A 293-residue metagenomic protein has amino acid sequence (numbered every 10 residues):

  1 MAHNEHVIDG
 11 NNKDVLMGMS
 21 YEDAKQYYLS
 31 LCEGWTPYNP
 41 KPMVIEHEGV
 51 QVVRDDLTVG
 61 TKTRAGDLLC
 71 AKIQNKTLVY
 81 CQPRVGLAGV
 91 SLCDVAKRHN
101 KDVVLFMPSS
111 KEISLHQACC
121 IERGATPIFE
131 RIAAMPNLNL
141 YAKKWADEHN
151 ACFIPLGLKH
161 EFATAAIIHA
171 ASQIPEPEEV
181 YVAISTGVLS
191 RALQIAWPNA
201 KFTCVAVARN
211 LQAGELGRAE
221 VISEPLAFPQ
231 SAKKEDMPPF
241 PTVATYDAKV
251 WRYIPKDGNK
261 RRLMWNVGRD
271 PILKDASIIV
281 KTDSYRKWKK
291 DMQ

Functional and structural regions predicted by a protein language model:
E22-K76: Positively charged, low-complexity intrinsically disordered leader regions
L68-L69, V90-A133, I195, Q212-R218: Active-site-proximal loop->helix
N75-V95, H99-M107, E179-L189: A short, small-residue-rich loop immediately preceding and capping a beta-strand
P83, P108-S110, V205-R209, V267: Cofactor-binding loop segments of dinucleotide-utilizing enzymes, especially the Rossmann-like FAD- and NAD(P)+-binding
G86-V90, I113, G187-R191, A248-I254 (+1 more regions): Short, well-ordered alpha-helical microsegments
S109-E176, R218-P241: Small/polar-residue-rich loop-to-helix segments that shape phosphate-bearing ligand pockets
A165-S172, V180-Q194: Hydrophobic, aromatic-enriched interface-forming segments
N199-G258, I278-Q293: Active-site/ligand-binding loops adjacent to catalytic centers
